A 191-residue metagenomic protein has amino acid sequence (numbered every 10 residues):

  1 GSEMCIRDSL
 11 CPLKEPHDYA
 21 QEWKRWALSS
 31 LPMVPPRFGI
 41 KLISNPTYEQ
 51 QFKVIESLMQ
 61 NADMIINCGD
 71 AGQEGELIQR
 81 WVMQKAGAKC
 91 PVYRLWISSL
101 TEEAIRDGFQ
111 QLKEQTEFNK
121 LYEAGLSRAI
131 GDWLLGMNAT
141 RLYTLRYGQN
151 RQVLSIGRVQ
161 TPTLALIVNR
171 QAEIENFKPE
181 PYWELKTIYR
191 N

Functional and structural regions predicted by a protein language model:
S2-W133, M137, Y143, P162: Intrinsically disordered, low-complexity regulatory segments
R128, D132-N191: Prokaryote-biased recognition of long, low-complexity C-terminal linker/tail segments that are poorly structured
